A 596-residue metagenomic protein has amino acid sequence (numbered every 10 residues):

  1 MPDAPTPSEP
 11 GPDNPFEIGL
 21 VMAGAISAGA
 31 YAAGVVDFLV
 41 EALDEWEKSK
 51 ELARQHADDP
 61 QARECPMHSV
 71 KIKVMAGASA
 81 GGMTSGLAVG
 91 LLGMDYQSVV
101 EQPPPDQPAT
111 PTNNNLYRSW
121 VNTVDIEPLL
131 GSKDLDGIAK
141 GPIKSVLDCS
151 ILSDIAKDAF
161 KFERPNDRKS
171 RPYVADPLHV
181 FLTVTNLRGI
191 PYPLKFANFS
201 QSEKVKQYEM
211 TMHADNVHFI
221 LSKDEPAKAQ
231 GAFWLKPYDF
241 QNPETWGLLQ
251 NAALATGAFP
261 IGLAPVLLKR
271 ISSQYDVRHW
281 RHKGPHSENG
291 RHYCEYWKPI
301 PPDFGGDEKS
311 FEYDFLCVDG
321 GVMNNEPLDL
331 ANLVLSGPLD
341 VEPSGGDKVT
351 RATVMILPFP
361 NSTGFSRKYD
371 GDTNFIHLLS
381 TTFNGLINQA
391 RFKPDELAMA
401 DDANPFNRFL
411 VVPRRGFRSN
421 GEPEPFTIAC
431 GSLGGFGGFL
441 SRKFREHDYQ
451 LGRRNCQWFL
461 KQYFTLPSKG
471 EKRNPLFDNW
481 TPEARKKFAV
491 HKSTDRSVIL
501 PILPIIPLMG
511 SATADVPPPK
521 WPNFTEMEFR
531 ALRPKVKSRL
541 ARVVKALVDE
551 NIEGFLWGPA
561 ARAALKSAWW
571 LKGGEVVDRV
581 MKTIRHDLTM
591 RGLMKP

Functional and structural regions predicted by a protein language model:
M1-A78, M83-P596: Patatin-like phospholipase
